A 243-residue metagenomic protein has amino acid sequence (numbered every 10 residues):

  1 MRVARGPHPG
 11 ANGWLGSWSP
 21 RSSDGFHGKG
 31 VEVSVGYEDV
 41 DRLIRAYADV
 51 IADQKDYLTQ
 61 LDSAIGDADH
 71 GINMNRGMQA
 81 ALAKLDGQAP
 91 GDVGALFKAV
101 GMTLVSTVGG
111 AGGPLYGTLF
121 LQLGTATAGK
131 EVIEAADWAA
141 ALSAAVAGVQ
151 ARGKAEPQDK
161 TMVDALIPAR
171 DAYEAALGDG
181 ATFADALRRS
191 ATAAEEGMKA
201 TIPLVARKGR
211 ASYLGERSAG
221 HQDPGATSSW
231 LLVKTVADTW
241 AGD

Functional and structural regions predicted by a protein language model:
M1, G25-D243: N-terminal loops that bind phosphate or other acidic moieties and the adjacent beta-alpha structural core
R2-R5, R21: Basic polycationic patches enriched in arginine
A4-G6, N12, V31: Alpha-helical and His/Cys-centered functional microenvironments
